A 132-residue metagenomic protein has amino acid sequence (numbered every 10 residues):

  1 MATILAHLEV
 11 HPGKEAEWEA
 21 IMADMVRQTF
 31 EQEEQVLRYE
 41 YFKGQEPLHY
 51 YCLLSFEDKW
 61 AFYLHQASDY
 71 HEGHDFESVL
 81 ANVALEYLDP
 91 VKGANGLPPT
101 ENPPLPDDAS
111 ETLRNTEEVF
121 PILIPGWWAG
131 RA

Functional and structural regions predicted by a protein language model:
M1, M22-M25, L113: Detector for methionine-enriched segments
A2-E9, L37-Y70, L88, G96-P104: Short, well-ordered beta-strand segments in beta-rich or mixed alpha/beta enzyme and ligand-binding folds
E9-A20: Short, surface-exposed ligand-recognition loops at beta-strand->loop->(often short) alpha-helix junctions that present
E15-A16, V26-T29, E40-K43: Intrinsically disordered, low-complexity segments enriched in polar/charged residues with Gly/Pro, especially when
D24, Q28-L37, S55-G93, P121-A132: An amphipathic, aromatic/His-enriched active-site/gating alpha helix that lines ligand/cofactor pockets
N95-A132: Intrinsically disordered, low-complexity terminal tails and linkers in eukaryotic proteins, enriched in charged/polar
